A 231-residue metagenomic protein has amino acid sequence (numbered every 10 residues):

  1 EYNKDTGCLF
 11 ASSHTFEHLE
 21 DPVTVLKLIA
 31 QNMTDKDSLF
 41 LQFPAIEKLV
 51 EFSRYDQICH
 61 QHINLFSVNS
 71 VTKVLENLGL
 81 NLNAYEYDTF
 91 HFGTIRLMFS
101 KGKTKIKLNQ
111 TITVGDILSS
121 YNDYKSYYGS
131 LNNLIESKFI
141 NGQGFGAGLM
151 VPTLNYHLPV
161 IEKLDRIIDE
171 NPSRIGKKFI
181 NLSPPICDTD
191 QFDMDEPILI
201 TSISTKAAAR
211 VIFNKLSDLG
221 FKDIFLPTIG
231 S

Functional and structural regions predicted by a protein language model:
E1-S53, L65-N77, F99, T153 (+2 more regions): Conserved SAM-binding loop
A11-S13, F40-Q42, A84-E86, M98-S100 (+2 more regions): Short beta-strand segments
I46, T89-F90, G230: Conserved beta-strand edge residues that scaffold enzyme active sites
F52-C59, G115: Short glycine/proline- and charge-enriched loop/turn segments that cap or connect secondary-structure elements
Q61, N69, G148-M150: Alpha-helix/helix-capping structural signal
H62-F66, Y87: Extended, H/D-rich, highly charged conserved domains that either
L80-H91: Conserved S-adenosyl-L-methionine
R96-S231: Hydrophobic, well-ordered beta-alpha structural blocks that scaffold small-molecule cofactor pockets
